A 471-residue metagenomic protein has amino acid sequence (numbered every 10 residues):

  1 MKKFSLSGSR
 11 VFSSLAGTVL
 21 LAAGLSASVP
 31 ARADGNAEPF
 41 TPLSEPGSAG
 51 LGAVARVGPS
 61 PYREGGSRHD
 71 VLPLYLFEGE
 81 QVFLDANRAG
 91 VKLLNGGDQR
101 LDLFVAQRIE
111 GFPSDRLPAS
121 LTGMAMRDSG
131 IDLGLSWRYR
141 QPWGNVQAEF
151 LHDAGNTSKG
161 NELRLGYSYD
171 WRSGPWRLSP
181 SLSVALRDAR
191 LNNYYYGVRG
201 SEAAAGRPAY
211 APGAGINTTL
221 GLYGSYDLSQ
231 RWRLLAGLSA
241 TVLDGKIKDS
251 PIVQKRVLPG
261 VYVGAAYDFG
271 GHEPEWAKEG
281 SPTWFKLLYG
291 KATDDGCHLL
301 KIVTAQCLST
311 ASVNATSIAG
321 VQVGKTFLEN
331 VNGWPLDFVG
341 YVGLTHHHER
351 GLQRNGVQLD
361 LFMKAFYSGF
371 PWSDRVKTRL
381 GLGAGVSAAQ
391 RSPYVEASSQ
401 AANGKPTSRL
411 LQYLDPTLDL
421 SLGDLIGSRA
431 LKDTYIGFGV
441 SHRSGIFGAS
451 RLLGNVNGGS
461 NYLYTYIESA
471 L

Functional and structural regions predicted by a protein language model:
M1-G50, E64, A204, Y210-G215 (+2 more regions): Cleavable N-terminal export/targeting peptides
A33-S48, Q81-D98, R140-W143, R172-L178 (+5 more regions): Short loop/turn motifs that connect adjacent beta-strands in outer-membrane beta-barrel proteins
D34-L94, R100-G130, G270-H272: Outer-membrane beta-barrel initiation region
G50, L72-L74, D132-G134, R164-G166 (+6 more regions): Membrane-embedded beta-strand positions in outer-membrane beta-barrel channels/transporters
L51-V57, R88, L103-Q107, A148-H152 (+6 more regions): Transmembrane beta-barrel strands of outer-membrane/channel proteins
R68-G111, D132-L135, Y139-L151, W284-L352: Glycine- and aromatic-enriched membrane insertion/assembly motifs of diderm outer-membrane and organelle channel
L72-L76, V257-W284, G459-L471: Outer-membrane beta-barrel "beta-signal"
A154-L234, A240-I247, I252-K255, F327-E329 (+3 more regions): Outer-membrane beta-barrel transmembrane domain signature
